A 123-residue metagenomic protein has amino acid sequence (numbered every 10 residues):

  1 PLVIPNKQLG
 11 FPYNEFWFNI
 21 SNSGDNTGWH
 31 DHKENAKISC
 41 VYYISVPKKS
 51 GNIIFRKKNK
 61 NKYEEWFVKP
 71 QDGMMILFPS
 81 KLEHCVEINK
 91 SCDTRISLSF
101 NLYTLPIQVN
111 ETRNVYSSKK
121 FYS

Functional and structural regions predicted by a protein language model:
P1-N6: Short, well-structured hydrophobic secondary-structure segments
G10-I88, D93-S97, T104-Y116: Catalytic core of non-heme Fe(II) oxygenases with the double-stranded beta-helix
S118-S123: Short, cationic low-complexity segments
